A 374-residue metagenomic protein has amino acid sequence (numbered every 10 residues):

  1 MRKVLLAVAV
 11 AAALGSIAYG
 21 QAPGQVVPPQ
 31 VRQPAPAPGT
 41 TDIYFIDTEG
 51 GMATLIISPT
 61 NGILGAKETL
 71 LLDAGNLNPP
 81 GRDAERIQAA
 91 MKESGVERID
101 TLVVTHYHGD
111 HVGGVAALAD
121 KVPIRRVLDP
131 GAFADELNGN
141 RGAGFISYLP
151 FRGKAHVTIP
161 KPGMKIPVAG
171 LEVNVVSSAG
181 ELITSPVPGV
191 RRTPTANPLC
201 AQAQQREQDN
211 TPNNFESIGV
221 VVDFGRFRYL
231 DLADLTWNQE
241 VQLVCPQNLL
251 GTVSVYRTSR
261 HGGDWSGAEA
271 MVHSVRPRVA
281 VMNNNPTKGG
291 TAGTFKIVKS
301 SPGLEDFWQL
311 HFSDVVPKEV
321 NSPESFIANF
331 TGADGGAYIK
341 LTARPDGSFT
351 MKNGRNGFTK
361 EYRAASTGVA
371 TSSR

Functional and structural regions predicted by a protein language model:
K3, V10, Q21-R374: Non-globular, low-confidence helical/coil segments that flank catalytic cores
A7-S16: Bacterial N-terminal signal peptides
